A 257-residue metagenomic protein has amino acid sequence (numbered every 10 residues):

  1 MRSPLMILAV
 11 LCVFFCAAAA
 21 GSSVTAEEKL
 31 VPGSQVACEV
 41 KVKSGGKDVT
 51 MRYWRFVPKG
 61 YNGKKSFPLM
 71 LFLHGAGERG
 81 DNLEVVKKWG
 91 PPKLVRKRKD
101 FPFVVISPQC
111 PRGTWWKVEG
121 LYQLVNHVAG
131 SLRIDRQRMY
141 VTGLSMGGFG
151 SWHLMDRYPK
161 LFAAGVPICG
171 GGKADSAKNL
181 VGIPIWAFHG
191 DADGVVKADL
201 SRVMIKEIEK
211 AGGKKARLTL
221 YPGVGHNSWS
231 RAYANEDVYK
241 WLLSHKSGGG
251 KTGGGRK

Functional and structural regions predicted by a protein language model:
L8-A18: Bacterial N-terminal signal peptides
G21-L69, T142-L144, F149, L154 (+5 more regions): A domain-start/cap signature at the N-terminus of enzymes
G60-K65, G113-M146, P159: Gly/Ser-rich "nucleophile elbow"/oxyanion-hole loop immediately N-terminal to the catalytic nucleophile in hydrolases
L69, L73-Q123: Active-site machinery of serine-nucleophile hydrolases
F101, L180-I185: Short, proline-enriched alpha-helix->beta-strand connector loops that line the catalytic pocket of alpha/beta-hydrolase
P108-Q109, T142, I168-C169, F188 (+1 more regions): Alpha/beta-hydrolase-fold catalytic nucleophile elbow
G130-S131, Q137-V181: Primarily recognizes the serine-hydrolase "nucleophile elbow" in alpha/beta-hydrolase and SGNH/GDSL folds
P184, F188, G194-K257: C-terminal catalytic histidine-bearing segment of alpha/beta-hydrolase fold enzymes
